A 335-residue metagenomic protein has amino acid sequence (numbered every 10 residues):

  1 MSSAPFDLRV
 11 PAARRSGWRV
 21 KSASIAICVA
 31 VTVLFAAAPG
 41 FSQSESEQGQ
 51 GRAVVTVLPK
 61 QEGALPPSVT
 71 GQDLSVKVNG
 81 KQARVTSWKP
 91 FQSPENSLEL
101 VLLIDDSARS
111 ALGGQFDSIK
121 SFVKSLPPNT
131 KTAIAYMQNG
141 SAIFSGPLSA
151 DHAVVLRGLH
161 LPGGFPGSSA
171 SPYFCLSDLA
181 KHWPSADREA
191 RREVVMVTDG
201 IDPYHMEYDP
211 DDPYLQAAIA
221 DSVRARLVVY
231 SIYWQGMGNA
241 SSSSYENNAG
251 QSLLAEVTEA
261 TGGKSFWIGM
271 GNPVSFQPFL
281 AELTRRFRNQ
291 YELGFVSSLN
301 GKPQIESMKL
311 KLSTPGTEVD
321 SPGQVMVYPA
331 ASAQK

Functional and structural regions predicted by a protein language model:
M1-V20: N-terminal secretory signal peptides that target proteins for export/translocation
R9-R14, A37-A38, S68: Low-complexity, intrinsically disordered/propeptide-like segments
A12, V20-S22, S44, K335: Intrinsic disorder/low-complexity segments enriched in polar/small residues
A23-A37: Bacterial N-terminal signal peptides
F41-K335: Scaffold/interface architecture of coatomer-like assemblies
